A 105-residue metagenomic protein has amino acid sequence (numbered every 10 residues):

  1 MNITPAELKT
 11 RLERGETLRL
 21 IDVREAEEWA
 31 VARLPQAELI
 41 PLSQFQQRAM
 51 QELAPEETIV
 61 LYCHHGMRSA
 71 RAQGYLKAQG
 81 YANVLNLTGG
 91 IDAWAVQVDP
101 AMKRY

Functional and structural regions predicted by a protein language model:
M1-R19, E25-T58, M67-Y105: Rhodanese-like catalytic fold shared by cysteine-dependent sulfurtransferases and DSP/PTP-type phosphatases
L61-C63: Short, surface-exposed ligand- or partner-binding patches at beta-edge/loop junctions that are enriched in aromatics
